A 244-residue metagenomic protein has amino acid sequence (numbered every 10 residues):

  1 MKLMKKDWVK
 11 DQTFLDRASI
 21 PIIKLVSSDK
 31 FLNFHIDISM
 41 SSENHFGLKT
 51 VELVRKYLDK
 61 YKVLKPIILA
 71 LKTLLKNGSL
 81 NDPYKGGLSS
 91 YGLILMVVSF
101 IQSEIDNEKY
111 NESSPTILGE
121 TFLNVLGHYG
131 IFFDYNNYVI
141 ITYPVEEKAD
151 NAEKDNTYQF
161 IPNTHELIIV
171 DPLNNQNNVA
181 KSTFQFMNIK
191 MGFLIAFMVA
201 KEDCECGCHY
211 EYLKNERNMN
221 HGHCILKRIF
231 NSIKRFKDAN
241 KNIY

Functional and structural regions predicted by a protein language model:
K2-F46, P66: Conserved catalytic core of two-metal-ion nucleotidyltransferases
L3-W8, K30, N44-F46, K72-S79 (+3 more regions): Eukaryotic basic, amphipathic alpha-helical target segments in cytosolic regions
D11, L15, K30, F46 (+3 more regions): Short amphipathic alpha-helical molecular recognition features
Q12-L15, I38, L48-T50, P83-Y84 (+2 more regions): Intrinsically disordered, low-complexity regions enriched in proline, serine, glycine and charged residues
I23, L71, V97: A residue-level signal for conserved active-site and pocket-lining positions in enzyme catalytic cores
L48-G92: Basic, alpha-helical interaction scaffolds
S89-Q102: P-loop NTPase catalytic cores that bind/hydrolyze ATP
S99-Y244: Pol beta-like nucleotidyltransferase catalytic core
